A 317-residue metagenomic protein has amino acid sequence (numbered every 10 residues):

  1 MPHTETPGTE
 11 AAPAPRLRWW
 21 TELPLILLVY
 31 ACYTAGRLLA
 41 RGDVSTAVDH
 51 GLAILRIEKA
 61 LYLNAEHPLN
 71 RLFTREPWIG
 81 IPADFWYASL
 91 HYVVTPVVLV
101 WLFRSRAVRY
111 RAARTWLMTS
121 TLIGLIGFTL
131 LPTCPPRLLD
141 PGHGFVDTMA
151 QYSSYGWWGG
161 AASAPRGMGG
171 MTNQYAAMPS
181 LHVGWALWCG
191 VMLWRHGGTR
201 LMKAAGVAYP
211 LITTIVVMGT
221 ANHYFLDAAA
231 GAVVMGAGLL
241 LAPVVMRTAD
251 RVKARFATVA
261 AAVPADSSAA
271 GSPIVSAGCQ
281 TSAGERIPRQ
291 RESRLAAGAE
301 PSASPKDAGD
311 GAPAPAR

Functional and structural regions predicted by a protein language model:
P2-V93: N-terminal transmembrane-helix/juxtamembrane module of multi-pass inner/ER membrane proteins
L17, T21, L25, R111-W116 (+2 more regions): Alpha-helical transmembrane segments of integral membrane proteins
A31-A35, S120-T129, A208-G219: Aromatic-anchored segments of alpha-helical transmembrane domains
V44-A53, R106-L201, M246-D307: Membrane-interface loops
F85-L99, L181-G190: Hydrophobic alpha-helical transmembrane segments
V93-V108, A113: Transmembrane alpha-helical segments and their membrane-water interfaces
P132-G142, N173-A177, I212-G238: Interfacial helix-loop-helix junctions of multi-pass membrane proteins
A204, T214, V233-A249: Hydrophobic alpha-helical segments of polytopic membrane proteins
